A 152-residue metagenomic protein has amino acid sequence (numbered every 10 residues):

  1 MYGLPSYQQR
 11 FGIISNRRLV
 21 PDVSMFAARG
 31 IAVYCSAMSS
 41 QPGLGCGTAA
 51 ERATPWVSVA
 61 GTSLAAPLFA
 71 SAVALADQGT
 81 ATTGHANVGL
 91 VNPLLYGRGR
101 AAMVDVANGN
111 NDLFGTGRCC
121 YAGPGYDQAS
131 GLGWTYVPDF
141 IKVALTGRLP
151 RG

Functional and structural regions predicted by a protein language model:
M1-G152: Extracellular protease catalytic domains of secreted zymogens
